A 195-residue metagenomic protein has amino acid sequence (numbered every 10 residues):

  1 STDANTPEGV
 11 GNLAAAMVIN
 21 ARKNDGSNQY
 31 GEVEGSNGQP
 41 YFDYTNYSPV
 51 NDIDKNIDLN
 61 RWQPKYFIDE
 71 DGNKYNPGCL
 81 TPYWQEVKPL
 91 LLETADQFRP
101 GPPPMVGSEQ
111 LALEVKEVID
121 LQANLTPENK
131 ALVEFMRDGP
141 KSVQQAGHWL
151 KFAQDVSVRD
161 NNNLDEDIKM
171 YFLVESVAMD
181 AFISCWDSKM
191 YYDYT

Functional and structural regions predicted by a protein language model:
S1-T195: Acidic/polar surface patches and capping/hinge elements
